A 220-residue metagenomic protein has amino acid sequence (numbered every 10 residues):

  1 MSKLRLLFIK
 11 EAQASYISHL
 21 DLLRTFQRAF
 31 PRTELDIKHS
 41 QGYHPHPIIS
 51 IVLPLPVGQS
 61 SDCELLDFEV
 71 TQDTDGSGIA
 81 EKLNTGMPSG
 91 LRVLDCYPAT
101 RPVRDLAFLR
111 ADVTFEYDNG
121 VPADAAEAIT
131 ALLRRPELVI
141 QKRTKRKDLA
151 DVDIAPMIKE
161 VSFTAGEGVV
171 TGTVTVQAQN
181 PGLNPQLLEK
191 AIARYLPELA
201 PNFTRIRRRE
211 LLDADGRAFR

Functional and structural regions predicted by a protein language model:
S2, L7-I9, Q13, I17 (+1 more regions): Extended, well-folded interaction surfaces typified by the phenylalanyl-tRNA synthetase beta subunit core
F8-K10, F68-T74, V113-N119, V174-N180: Short beta-strand-to-loop capping motifs
Q13-S15, L23, Q27-R32, D36-Q41 (+2 more regions): Short Lys/Arg-rich amphipathic alpha-helical segments
S15-L20, D73, S77-G78, A123 (+2 more regions): Ordered, soluble secondary-structure elements with a strong preference for glycine-centered loop motifs and nearby
I37-V70, T100-P102: Short, charge-patterned binding micro-sites
D62-T114: Ordered, amphipathic secondary-structure segments that act as subunit-interaction surfaces in large macromolecular
G78-M87, D124-R135, L188-E189: Short amphipathic alpha-helices in soluble, non-transmembrane regions that often serve as interface/regulatory elements
R134-R220: Core RNA-modification/binding signature centered on pseudouridine synthases
